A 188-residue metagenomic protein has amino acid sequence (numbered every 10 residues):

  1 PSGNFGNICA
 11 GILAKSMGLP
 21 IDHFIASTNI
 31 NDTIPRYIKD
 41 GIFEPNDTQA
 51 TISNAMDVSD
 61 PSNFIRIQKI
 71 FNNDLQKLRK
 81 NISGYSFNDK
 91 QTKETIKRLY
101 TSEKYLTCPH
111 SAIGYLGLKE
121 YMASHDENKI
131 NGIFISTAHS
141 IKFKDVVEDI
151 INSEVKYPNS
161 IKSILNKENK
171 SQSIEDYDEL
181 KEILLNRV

Functional and structural regions predicted by a protein language model:
P1-V188: PLP-dependent amino-acid enzyme catalytic core
